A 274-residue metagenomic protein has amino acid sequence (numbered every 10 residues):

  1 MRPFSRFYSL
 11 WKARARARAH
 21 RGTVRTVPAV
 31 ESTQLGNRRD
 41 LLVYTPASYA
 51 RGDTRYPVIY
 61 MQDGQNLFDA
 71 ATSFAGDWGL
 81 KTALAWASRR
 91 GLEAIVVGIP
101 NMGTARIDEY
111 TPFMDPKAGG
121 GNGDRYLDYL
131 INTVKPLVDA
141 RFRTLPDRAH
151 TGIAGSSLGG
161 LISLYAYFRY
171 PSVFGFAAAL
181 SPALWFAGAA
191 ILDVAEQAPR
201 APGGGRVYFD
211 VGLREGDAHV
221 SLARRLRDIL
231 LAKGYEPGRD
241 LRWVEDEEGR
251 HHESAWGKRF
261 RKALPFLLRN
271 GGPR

Functional and structural regions predicted by a protein language model:
R2-R274: Non-catalytic cap/lid and distal C-terminal segments of serine-dependent acyl enzymes
